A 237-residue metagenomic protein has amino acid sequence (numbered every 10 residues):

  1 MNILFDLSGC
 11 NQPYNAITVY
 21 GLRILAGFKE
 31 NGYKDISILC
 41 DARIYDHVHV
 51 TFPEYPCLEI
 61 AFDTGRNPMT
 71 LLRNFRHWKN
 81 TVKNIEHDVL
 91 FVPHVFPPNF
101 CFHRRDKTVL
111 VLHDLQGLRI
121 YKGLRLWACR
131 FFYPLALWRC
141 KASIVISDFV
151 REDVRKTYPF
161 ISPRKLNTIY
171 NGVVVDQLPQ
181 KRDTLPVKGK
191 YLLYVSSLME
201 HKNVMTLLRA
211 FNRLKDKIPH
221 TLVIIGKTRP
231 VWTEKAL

Functional and structural regions predicted by a protein language model:
M1-L237: Carbohydrate transferase catalytic cores enriched for Leloir-type hexosyltransferases
